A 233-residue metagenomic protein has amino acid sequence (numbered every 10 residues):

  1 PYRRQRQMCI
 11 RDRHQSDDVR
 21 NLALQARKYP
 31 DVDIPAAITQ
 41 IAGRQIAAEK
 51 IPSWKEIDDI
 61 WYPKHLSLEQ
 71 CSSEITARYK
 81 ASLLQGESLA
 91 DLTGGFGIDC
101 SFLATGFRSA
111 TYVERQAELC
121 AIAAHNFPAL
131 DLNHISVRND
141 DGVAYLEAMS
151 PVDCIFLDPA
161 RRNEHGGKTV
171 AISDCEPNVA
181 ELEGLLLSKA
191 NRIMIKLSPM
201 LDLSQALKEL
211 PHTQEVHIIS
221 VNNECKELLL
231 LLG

Functional and structural regions predicted by a protein language model:
P1-I10: Single conserved hydrophobic/aromatic residue that forms the stacking wall/gate of nucleotide- or nucleobase-binding
R13-H65: Non-catalytic substrate-recognition/targeting regions of SAM-dependent transferases
Q70-E87: Conserved alpha-helix/loop element of class I SAM-dependent methyltransferases that forms part of the SAM/SAH-binding
E87-G95: Conserved class I S-adenosyl-L-methionine
F96-R108: Conserved SAM-binding loop of SAM-dependent methyltransferases across substrates and taxa, primarily the Class I
S109-E114: Conserved SAM-binding motif I beta-strand of class I
R115-C154: S-adenosyl-L-methionine
M149-K226: S-adenosylmethionine
